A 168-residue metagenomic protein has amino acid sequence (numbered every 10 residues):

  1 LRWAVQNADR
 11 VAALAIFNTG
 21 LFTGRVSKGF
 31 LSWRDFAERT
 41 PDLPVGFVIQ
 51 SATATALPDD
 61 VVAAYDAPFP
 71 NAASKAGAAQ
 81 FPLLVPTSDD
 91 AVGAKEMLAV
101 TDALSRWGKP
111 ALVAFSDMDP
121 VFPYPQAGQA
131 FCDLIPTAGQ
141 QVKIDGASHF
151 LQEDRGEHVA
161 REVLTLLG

Functional and structural regions predicted by a protein language model:
W3-Q6, R10-V45: Flexible "cap/lid" loop of the alpha/beta hydrolase fold
A4, Y65, A78, L104 (+3 more regions): Generic structural signal for small/hydrophobic residues in well-ordered secondary structure, especially within
A15-N18, Q80-P82, L112-S116, K143: Short beta-strand segments
G24-V26, P41-L104: Conserved alpha/beta-hydrolase catalytic His-Asp/Glu region
K95, F122, D154: Residue-level signal for the nucleotide or nucleotide-sugar donor/cofactor binding architecture
R106-A147: Conserved loop-alpha-helix segment in the C-terminal half of the alpha/beta-hydrolase fold that carries the catalytic
A147-A160: Catalytic histidine-centered segment of alpha/beta-hydrolase-like enzymes
E162-L166: C-terminal alpha-helix
